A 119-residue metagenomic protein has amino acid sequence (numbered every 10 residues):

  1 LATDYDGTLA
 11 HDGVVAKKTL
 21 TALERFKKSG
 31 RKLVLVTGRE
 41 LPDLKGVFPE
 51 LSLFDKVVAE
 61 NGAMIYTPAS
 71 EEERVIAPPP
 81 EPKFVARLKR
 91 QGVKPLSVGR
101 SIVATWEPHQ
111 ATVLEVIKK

Functional and structural regions predicted by a protein language model:
L1-G13: Asp-based phosphoryl-transfer active-site loop
K17-G30: Catalytic-core regions built around general acid/base machinery
K28-K32, L53-F54: A short helix->loop->beta-strand "cap" motif at the edges of active sites that frequently abuts
K32-V34, I102: A structural signal for isolated positions on well-ordered beta-strands in alpha/beta enzyme cores
T37-R39: Conserved phosphate-coupling serine/threonine residues in phosphotransfer and NTP-handling enzymes
L41-S52: Metal-dependent catalytic neighborhoods of phosphoester/phosphodiester hydrolases
G46, D55-K119: HAD-like small-molecule phosphatases
